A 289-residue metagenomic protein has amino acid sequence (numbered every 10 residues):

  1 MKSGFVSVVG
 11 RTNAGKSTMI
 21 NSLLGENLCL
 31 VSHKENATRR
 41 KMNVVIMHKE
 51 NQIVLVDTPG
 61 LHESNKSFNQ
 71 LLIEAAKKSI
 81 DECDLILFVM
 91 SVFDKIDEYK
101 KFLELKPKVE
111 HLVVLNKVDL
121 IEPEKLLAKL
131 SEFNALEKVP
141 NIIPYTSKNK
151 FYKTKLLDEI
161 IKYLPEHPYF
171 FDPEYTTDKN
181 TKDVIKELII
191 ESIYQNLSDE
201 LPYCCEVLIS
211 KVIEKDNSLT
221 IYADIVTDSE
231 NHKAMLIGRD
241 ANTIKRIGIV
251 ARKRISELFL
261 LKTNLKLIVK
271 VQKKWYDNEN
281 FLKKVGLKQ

Functional and structural regions predicted by a protein language model:
M1-I80, D224-T227: Conserved G1/Walker A P-loop phosphate-binding module
V9, M19, M42, D57 (+7 more regions): Residue-level signature of catalytic and energy-coupling elements of molecular machines, predominantly ATP/GTP-dependent
G15, Y152, T243: Conserved glycine(s) of the Walker
L24, L28, N43, M47 (+14 more regions): Signal for well-folded cores of large energy- and translation-related assemblies
T38, H62-E63, I96, I121-E122 (+1 more regions): Catalytic P-loop NTPase motifs of RecA-like helicase/translocase cores
V45-Q52, L71-I142, I213-S218: Conserved C-terminal guanine-recognition region of P-loop GTPase G domains, centered on the G4
V109-E110, D119-D183: Canonical P-loop GTPase G-domain recognition
T181-Q289: P-loop NTP-binding site
